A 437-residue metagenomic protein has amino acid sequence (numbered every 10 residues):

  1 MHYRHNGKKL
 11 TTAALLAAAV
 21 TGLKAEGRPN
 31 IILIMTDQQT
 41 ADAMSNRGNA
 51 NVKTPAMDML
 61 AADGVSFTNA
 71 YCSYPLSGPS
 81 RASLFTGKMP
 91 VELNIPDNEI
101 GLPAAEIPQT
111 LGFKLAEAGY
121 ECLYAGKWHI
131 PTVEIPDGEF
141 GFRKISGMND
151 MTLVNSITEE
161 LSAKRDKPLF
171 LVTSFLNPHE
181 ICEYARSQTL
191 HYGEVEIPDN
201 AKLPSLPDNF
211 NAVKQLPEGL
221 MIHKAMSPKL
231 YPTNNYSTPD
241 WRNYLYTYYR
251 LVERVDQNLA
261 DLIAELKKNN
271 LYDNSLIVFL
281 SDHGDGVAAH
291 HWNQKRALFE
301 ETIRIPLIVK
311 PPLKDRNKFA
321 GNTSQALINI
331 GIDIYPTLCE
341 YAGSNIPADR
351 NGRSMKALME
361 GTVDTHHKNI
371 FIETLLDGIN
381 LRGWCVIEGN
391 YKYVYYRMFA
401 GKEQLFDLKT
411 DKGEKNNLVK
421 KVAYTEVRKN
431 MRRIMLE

Functional and structural regions predicted by a protein language model:
H2-T11: Bacterial N-terminal signal peptides that target proteins for export
E26-V65, Y74, Y184, G413-Y424: Active-site-proximal N-terminal segment of extracellular/periplasmic enzymes that hydrolyze or transfer
I31-Q39, L115, K127, F170-T173 (+4 more regions): A short aromatic-rich beta-strand->coil structural motif
Q38-A43, R47, N51, A163-K167 (+4 more regions): Active-site-proximal cap/lid insertion segments
S45-R81, G87-E92, E117-C122, N200 (+1 more regions): Short, structured active-site-proximal loop/turn typified by the sulfatase FGly-forming signature C/S-X-P-X-R
N46-G48, G64-T86, G101-L102, Y124-E134 (+4 more regions): Short, solvent-exposed turn/loop segments enriched in Gly/Ser/Thr/Pro and often Arg
S83-D199, G383, M398: Catalytic-site neighborhoods of secreted/periplasmic enzymes that process anionic sulfate/phosphate groups
M148-D150, K164, P168, H283-A289 (+5 more regions): C-terminal cap/loop subdomain of S1 sulfatases and analogous C-terminal strand-loop tails that border
